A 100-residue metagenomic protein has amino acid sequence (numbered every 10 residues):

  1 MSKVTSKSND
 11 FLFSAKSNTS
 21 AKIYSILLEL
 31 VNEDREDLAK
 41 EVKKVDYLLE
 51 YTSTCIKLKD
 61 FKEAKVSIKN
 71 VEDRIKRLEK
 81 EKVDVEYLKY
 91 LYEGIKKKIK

Functional and structural regions predicted by a protein language model:
M1-C55, Y90-E93, K97: Long, non-catalytic architectural segments outside compact domain cores
K65-L91: Short, charge-rich amphipathic alpha-helical segments embedded in non-transmembrane helical bundles/solenoids
